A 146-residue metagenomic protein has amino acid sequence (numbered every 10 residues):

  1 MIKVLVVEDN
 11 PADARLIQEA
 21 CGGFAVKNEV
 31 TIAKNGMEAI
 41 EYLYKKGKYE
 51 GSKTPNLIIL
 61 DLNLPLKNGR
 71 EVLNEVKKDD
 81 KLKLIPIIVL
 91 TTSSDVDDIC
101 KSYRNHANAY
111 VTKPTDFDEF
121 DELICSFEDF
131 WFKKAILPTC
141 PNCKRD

Functional and structural regions predicted by a protein language model:
I2-A12, I17-G22: Conserved acidic segment of CheY-like receiver
Q18, I32-L57: Acidic, metal-coordinating helix/loop segments flanking the phosphotransfer/catalytic sites of two-component signaling
L60-D61, T91: Active-site residues of response regulator receiver
L64-K67, V76: Hydrophobic residue at a beta-alpha junction that N-caps the helix immediately following a catalytic beta-strand/loop
P65, K83, D95: The feature encodes the CheY-like receiver
N108: Short, glycine/charged-rich "phosphate-handling" switch motifs in NTP-dependent and phosphotransfer domains
I124, D129-D146: CheY-like receiver
